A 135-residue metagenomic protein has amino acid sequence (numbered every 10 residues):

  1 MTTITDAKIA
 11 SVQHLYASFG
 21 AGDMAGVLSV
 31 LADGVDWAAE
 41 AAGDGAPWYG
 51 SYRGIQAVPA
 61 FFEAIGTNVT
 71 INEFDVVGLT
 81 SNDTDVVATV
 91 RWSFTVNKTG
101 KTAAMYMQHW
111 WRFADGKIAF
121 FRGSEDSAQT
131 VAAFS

Functional and structural regions predicted by a protein language model:
M1-D33, F134-S135: Short, low-complexity N-terminal intrinsically disordered segments enriched in polar/charged residues
T2-D6, A60-S135: A beta-strand edge to alpha-helix "cap/lid" segment located at domain peripheries
T3, S18, W48-Y49, F121: Short N-terminal micro-motifs specific to bacterial/archaeal maturation and metal-cluster initiation sites
V12, Y16-F19, L31, A39 (+3 more regions): Hydrophobic alpha-helical core bundles mediating ligand binding, dimerization, or RNAP-core interactions
V12-L15, V27-L28, V35, G54 (+4 more regions): Hydrophobic pocket/interface hotspot
G20, Y52, K98: Short glycine/serine/threonine-biased micro-segments
G26, A32-D83: A solvent-exposed, acidic/Ser-Thr-rich amphipathic alpha-helical stretch
